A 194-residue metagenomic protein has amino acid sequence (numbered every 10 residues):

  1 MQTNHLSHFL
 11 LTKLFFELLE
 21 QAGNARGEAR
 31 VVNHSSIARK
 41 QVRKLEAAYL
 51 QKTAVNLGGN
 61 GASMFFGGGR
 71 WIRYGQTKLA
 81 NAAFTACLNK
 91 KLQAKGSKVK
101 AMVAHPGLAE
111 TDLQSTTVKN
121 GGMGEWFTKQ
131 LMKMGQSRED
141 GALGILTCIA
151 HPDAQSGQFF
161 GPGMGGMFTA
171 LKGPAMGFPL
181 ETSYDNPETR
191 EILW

Functional and structural regions predicted by a protein language model:
Q2: Active-site Tyr-X3-Lys motif and surrounding loop/helix of classical short-chain dehydrogenase/reductase
H5-L6: Ankyrin-repeat alpha-helix packing hotspot
F9, A25-E28, A82, E191: Conserved structured core elements
L10, F16-E20: Substrate-access "cap/lid" subdomains that shape and gate the entrance to catalytic or ligand-binding pockets
T12-K13, A86: A short, exposed helix-loop element centered on a Lys and neighboring polar residues
F15-F16, N89: A conserved amphipathic alpha-helix that caps or lines the catalytic cleft of carbohydrate- and lipid-modifying enzymes
L19-E46, L50, G96-K100: Active-site loop of short-chain dehydrogenase/reductase
Y49-W194: NAD(P)H-dependent oxidoreductase Rossmann-fold/reductase module
